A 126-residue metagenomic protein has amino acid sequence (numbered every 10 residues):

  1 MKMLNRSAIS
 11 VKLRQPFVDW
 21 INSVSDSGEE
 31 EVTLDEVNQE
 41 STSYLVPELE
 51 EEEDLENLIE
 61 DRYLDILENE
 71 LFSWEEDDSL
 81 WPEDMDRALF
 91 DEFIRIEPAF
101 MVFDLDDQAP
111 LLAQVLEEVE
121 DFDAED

Functional and structural regions predicted by a protein language model:
M1-S79: Short helix/strand-capping turn motifs
E48-V119: Amphipathic protein-protein interaction modules
F122-D126: Charged phosphate-binding loop/patch that engages nucleotide di/tri-phosphates or the phosphate backbone of nucleic
